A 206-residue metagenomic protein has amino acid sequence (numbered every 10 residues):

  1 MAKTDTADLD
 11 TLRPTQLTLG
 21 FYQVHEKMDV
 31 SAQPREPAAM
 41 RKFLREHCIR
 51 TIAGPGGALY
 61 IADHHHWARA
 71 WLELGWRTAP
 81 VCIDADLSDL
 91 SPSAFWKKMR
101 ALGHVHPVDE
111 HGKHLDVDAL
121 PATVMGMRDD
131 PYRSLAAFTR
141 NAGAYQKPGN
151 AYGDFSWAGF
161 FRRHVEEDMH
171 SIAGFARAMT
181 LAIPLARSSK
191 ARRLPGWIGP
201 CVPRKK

Functional and structural regions predicted by a protein language model:
A2-K42, E46-A58, L72-K206: Surface-exposed, charge/polar-rich loops and edge strands
Y60-D63: Short hydrophobic beta-strand that contains or immediately precedes a catalytic carboxylate
